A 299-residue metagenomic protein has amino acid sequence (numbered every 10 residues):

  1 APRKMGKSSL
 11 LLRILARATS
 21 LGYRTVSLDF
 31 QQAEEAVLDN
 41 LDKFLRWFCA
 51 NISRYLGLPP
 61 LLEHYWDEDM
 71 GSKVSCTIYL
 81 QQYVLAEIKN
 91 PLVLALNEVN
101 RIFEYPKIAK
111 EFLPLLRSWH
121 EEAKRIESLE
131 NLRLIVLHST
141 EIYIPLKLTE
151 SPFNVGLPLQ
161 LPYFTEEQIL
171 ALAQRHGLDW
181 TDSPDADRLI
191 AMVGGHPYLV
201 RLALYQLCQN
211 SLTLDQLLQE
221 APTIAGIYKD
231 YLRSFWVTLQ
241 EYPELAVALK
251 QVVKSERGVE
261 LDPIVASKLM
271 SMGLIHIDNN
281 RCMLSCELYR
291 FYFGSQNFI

Functional and structural regions predicted by a protein language model:
P2-F30: P-loop NTPase Walker A phosphate-binding motif
L38-L61: Conserved NTP-binding/hydrolysis module of P-loop NTPases
R54-L96, N100-K110, P114-R117, E121-E130: Mid-core helix/loop region of P-loop NTP-binding domains shared across ATPases and GTPases
E98, L129-I142, Y205-Q206: A short beta-strand-to-loop transition that corresponds to the Sensor-1 phosphate-sensing loop of AAA+ P-loop ATPases
I142-L189, L212: Helix-loop-helix "sensor" segment of P-loop NTPases
Q174, L178-L274, D278, E287: Winged-helix-like regulatory helical subdomains adjacent to P-loop NTPase cores
Y289-I299: Short, amphipathic alpha-helical interaction segments positioned at domain boundaries
